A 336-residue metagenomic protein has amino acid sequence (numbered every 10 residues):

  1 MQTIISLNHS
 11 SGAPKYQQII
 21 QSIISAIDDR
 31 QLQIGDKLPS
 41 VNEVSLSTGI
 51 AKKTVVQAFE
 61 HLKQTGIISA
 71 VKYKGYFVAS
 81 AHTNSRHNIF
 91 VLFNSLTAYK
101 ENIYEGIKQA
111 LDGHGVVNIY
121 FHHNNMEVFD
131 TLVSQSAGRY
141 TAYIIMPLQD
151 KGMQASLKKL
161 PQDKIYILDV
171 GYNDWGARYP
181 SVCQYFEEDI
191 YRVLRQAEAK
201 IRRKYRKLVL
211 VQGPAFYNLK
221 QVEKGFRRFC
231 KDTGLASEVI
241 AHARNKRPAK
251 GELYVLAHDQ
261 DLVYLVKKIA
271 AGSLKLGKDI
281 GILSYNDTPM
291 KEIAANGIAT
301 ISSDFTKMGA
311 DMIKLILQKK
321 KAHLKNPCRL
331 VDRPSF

Functional and structural regions predicted by a protein language model:
M1-S47: Extreme N-terminal segment that seeds HTH/winged-HTH DNA-binding domains in transcriptional regulators
Q17, Q21, V41, Y76-S134 (+1 more regions): Amphipathic helical "hinge" segments at domain boundaries
Q33-A70: N-terminal helix-turn-helix
F90-V91, R139-L148, V209-G213, K250-D259 (+1 more regions): Periplasmic-binding protein-like
Q149-E188, N286-N296: Flexible loop/hinge segments that line or gate small-molecule binding clefts
G171-V209, L262, I301-K321: Hydrophobic alpha-helical segments within soluble ligand-binding/sensing domains
R192-C230, L324-F336: An alpha-beta-alpha
P248-K250, D259-F336: Flexible loop/turn connectors
